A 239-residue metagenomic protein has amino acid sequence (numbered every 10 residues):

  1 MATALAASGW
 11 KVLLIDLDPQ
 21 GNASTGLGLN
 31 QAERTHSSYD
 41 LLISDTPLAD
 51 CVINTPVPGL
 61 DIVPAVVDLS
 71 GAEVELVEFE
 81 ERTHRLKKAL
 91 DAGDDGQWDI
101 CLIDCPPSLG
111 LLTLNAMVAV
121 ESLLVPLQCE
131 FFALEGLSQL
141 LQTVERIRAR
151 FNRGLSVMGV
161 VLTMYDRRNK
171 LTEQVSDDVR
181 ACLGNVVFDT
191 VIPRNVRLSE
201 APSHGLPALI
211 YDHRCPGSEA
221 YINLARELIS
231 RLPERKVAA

Functional and structural regions predicted by a protein language model:
M1-A239: P-loop NTP-binding core
